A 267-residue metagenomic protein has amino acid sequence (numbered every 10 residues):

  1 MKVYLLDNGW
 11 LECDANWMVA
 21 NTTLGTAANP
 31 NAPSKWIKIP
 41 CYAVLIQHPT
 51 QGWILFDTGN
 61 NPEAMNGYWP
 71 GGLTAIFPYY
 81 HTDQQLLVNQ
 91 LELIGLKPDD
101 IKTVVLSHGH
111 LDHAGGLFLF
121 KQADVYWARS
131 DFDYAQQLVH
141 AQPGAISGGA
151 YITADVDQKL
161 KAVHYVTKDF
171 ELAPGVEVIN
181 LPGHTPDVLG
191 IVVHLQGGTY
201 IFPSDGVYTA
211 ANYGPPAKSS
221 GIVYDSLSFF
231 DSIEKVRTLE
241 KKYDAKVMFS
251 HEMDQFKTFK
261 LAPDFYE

Functional and structural regions predicted by a protein language model:
M1-Q85, D100, G197-S204, K235 (+1 more regions): Metallo-beta-lactamase
K2-L5, A43-H48, I54, T167-Q196: Core dinuclear metal-dependent hydrolase active-site scaffold
N8-G9, T58-N61, G109, S130-D131 (+3 more regions): Active-site metal-binding loops of divalent metal-dependent hydrolases
D14-N16, P62-Y68, Y134-Q136, T209-Y213 (+1 more regions): Short acidic/His/Gly/Ser-rich catalytic and metal-binding motifs that mark active-site loops of diverse hydrolases
I76-N89, G190-E267: Cap/insert and terminal regions of metallo-dependent hydrolase folds
Y79-D100, D124, R129-N180, S226-D244: Metallo-beta-lactamase
I101-D112: Metallo-beta-lactamase
F118-K121: Short, conserved loop/helix-junction motifs that constitute active-site signature segments in enzyme catalytic cores
